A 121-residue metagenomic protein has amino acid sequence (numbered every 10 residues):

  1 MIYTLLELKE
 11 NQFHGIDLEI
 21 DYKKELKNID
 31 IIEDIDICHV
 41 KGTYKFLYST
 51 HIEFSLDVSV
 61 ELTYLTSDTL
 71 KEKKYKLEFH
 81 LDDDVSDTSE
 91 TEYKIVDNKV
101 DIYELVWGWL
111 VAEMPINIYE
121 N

Functional and structural regions predicted by a protein language model:
M1-N121: Acidic and generally charged, gly/proline-rich low-complexity regions
